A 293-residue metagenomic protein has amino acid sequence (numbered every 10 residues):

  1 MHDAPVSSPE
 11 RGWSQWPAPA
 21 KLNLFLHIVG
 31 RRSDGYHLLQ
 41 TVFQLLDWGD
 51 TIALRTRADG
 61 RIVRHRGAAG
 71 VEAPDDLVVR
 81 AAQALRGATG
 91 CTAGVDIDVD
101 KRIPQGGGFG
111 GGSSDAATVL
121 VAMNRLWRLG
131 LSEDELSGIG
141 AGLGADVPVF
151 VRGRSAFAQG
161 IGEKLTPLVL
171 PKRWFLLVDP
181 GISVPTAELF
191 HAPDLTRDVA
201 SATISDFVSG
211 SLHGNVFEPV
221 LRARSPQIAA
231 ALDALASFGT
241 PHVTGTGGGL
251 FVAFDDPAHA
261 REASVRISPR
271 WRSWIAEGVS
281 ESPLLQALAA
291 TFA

Functional and structural regions predicted by a protein language model:
H2-G107, R125, L129-D134, I161 (+1 more regions): ATP-binding N-lobe of GHMP and related small-molecule kinases
L26, D50-L54, D146-F150, A156-F157 (+1 more regions): Short beta-strand scaffold segments in enzyme catalytic cores
F43-L46, G140, L235, I267: Hydrophobic C-terminal alpha-helix "anchor/cap" residues
L45, A141-G142, P148-V151, P167-P171 (+1 more regions): Solvent-exposed alpha-helices and their adjacent loops that cap or buttress functional pockets in soluble metabolic
V63, V151-T240, A253-A293: Conserved, helical-rich catalytic subdomain that frames metal- and/or nucleotide-binding sites in enzyme alpha/beta
G94, A116, L120-F157: Contiguous, small/hydrophobic- and glycine-enriched helical/loop subdomains that border and often "cap" functional
D98-W127, A145, T240-F254: Glycine/serine-rich anion-binding loops at beta->alpha junctions that coordinate negatively charged ligand groups
